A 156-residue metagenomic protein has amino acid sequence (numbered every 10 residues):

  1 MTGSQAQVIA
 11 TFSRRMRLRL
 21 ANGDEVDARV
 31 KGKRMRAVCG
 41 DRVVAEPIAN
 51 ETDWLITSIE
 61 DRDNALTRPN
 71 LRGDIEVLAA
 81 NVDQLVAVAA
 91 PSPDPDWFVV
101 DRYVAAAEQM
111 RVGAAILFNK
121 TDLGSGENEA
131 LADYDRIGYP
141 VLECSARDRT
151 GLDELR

Functional and structural regions predicted by a protein language model:
M1-W97: N-terminal accessory targeting/assembly segments
K33, D74-E76, A105, L131-A132 (+1 more regions): Short, flexible, glycine/charge-rich loop motifs used to bind or transfer phosphoryl groups or to couple energy/partner
G40, A107, N119: Residue-level signal for inorganic ion chemistry
A79-V82, Q109-V112, I137-G138: Short loop/turn elements that form and flank the Walker-type P-loop nucleotide-binding site in RecA-like NTPase cores
A87, I116-F118: Structural beta-sheet core signal
D96-V99, A130: Amphipathic alpha-helical interface surfaces
F98-E108: Histidine-anchored nucleotide/phosphate-binding helix
G113, K120-R156: Canonical P-loop GTPase G-domain recognition
